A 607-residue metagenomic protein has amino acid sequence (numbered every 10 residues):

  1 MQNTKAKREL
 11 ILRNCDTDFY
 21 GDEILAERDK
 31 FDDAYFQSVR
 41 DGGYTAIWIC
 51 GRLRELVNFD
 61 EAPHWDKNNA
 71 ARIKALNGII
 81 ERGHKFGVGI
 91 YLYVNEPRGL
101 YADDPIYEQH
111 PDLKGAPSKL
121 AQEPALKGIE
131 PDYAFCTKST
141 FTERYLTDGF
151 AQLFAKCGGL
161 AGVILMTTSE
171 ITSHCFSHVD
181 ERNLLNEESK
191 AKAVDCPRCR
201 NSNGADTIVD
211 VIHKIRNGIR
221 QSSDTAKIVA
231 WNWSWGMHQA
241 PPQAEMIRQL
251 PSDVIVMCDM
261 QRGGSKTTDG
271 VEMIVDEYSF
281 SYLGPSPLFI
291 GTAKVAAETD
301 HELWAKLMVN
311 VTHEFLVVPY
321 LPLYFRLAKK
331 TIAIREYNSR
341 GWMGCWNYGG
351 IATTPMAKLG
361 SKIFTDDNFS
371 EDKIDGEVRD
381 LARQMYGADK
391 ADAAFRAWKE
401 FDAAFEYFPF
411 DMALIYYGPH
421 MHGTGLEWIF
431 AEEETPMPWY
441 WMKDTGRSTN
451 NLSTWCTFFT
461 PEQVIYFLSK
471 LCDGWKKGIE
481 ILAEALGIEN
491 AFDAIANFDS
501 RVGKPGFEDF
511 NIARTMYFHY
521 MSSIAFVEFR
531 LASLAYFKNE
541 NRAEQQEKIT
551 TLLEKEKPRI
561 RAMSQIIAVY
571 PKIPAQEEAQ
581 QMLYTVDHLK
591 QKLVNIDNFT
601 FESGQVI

Functional and structural regions predicted by a protein language model:
M1-A191, R220, H301-E314, G425: Feature activates predominantly on carbohydrate-active enzymes
M1-K5, R28-D32, A155, N201-I607: Substrate-binding groove of N-acetylhexosamine-processing glycoside hydrolases
H178, C199-S202: General secretory precursor processing signal
E188, P197, I208: Glycine-rich loop(s) and the adjacent beta-strand/alpha-helix scaffold that form part
K192-R200: A short, surface-exposed helix-loop junction/capping segment
